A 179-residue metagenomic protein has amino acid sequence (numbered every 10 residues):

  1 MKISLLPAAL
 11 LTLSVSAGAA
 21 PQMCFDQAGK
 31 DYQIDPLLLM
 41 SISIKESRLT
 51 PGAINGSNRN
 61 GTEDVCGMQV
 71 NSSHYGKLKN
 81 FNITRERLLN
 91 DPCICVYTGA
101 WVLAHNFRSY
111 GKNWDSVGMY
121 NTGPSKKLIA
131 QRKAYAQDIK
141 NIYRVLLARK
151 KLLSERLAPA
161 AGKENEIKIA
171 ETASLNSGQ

Functional and structural regions predicted by a protein language model:
M1-A9: Sec-dependent signal peptide recognition, specifically the positively charged N-region followed immediately by
L5, A17, I169-E171: Intrinsic disorder/low-complexity segments, especially N-terminal tails and targeting/processing regions
T12-S16: N-terminal signal peptide c-region/cleavage motif recognized by signal peptidases
G18-G162: Catalytic glycan-binding domains that act on GlcNAc-containing polysaccharides
A161-Q179: Low-complexity, Gly/Ser/Thr/Pro-rich intrinsically disordered linker/tail segments
